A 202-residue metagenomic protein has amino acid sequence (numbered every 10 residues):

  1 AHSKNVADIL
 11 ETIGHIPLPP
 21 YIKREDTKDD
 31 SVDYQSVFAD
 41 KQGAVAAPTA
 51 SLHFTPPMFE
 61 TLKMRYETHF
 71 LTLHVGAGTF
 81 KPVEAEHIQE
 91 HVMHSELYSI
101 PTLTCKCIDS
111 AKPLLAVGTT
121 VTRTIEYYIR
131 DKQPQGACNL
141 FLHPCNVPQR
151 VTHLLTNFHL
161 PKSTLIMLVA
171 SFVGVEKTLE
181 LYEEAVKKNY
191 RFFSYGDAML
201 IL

Functional and structural regions predicted by a protein language model:
A1-L202: Surface-exposed, charge/polar-rich loops and edge strands
